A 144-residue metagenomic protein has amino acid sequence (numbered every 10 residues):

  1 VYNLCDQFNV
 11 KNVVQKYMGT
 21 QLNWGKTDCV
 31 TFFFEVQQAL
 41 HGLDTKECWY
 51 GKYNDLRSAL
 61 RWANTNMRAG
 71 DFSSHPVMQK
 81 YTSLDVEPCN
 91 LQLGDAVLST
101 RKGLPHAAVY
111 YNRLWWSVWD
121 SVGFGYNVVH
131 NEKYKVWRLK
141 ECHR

Functional and structural regions predicted by a protein language model:
V1-A69: N-terminal capping segments
V1-Y17, F124-R144: Non-catalytic ligand/cofactor/substrate-binding and regulatory segments of enzyme domains
L22, F33, S83-V86, A108 (+2 more regions): Generic preference for hydrophobic/aromatic residues in regular secondary structure cores
Y53-V128: ...with weaker cross-activation on analogous glycine-rich loops/strands in unrelated enzymes
